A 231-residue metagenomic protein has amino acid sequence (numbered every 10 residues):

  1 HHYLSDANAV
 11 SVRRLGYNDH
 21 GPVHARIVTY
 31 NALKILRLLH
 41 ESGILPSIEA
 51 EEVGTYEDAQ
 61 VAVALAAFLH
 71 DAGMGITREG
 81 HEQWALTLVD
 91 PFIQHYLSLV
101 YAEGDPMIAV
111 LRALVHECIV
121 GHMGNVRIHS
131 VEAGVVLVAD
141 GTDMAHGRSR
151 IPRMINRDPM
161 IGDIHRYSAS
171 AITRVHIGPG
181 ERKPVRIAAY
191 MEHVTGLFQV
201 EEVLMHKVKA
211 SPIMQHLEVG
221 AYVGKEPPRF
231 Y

Functional and structural regions predicted by a protein language model:
H1-V12: Short alpha-helical hairpin
R14-D19, V23, Y30-E57, L69 (+3 more regions): Divalent metal-dependent phosphate-bond-processing catalytic cores, especially two-metal-ion Mg2+/Mn2+ enzymes that act
V28-T29, L86: Hydrophobic face of alpha-helices
I44-E49, Y101-V110: Short, glycine/acidic-rich hinge or "gate" loops at secondary-structure transitions that mediate conformational
A62-A66: Active-site alpha-helix of zinc metalloproteases
G73: Catalytic acidic motif of RecA-like/P-loop NTPases
R78-P91, Y101: Post-HEXXH active-site segment of zinc metalloproteases
M107, L111-M123, R127-I128: Catalytic core of nucleotidyl cyclases, primarily class III adenylyl/guanylyl cyclases
